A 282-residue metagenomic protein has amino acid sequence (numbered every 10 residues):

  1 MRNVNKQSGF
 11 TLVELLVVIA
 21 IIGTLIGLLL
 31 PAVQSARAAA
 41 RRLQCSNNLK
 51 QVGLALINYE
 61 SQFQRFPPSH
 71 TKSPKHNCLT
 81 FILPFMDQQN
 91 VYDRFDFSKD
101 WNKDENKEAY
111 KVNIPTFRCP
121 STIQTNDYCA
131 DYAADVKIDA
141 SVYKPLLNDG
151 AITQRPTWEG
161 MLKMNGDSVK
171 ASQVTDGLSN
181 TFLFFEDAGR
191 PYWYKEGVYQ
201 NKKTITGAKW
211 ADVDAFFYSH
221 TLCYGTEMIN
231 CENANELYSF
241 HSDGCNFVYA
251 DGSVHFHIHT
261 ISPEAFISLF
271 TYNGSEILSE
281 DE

Functional and structural regions predicted by a protein language model:
R2, Q7-R41, Q51: N-terminal single-pass transmembrane signal-anchor helix
A39-E282: Surface-exposed loop/linker segments characteristic of extracytoplasmic
